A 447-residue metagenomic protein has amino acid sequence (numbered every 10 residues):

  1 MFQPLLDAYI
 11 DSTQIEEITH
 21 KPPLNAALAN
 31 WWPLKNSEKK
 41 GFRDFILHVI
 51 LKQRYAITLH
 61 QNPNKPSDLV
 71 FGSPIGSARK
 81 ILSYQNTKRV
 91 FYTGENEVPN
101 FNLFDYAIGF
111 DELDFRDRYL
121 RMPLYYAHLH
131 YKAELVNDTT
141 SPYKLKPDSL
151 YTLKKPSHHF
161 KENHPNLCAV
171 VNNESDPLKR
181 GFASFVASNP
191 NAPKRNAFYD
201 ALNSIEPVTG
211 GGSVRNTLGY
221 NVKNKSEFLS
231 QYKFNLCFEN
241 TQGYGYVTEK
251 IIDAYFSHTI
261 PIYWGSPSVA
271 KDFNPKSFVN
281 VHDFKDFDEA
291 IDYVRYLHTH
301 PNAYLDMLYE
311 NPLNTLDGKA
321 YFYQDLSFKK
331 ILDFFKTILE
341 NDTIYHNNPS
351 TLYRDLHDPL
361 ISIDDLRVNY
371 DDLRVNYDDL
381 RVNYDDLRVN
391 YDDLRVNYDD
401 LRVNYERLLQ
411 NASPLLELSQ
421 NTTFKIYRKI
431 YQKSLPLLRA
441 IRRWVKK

Functional and structural regions predicted by a protein language model:
M1-G72, G76-Q85, V90, E97 (+6 more regions): Pol beta-like nucleotidyltransferase catalytic core
T209-T217: Glycosyltransferase donor-sugar binding loop
L435-K447: Low-complexity, charge- and small-residue-enriched intrinsically disordered regions
